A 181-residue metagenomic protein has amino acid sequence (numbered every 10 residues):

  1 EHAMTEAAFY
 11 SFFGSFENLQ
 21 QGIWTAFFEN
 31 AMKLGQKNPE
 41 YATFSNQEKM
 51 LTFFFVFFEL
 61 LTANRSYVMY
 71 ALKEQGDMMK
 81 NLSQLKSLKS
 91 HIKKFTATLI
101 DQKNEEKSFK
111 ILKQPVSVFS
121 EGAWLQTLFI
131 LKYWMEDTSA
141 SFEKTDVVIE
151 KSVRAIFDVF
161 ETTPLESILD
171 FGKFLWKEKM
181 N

Functional and structural regions predicted by a protein language model:
E1-G22: Helix-turn-helix
E17-A31, A71: Alpha-helical DNA-contacting segments of helix-turn-helix folds
G22, K37-Y70, D77, S87: Hydrophobic alpha-helical connector segments
V68-S83, E105, K110-I111: Short acidic alpha-helical/loop segments enriched in Asp/Glu that coordinate divalent cations
M78, E106-K110, Y133-E143: Inter-helical turn/loop segments and adjacent helix faces that build the functional surface of alpha-helical bundle
N81-E106, S117-F129: Amphipathic alpha-helical packing segments from all-alpha helical-bundle domains
Q114-Y133, V147-A155: Hydrophobic alpha-helical segments that form the core of small-molecule binding pockets and/or dimer interfaces
E136-N181: C-terminal peripheral helix-coil segments that are non-catalytic and often amphipathic
